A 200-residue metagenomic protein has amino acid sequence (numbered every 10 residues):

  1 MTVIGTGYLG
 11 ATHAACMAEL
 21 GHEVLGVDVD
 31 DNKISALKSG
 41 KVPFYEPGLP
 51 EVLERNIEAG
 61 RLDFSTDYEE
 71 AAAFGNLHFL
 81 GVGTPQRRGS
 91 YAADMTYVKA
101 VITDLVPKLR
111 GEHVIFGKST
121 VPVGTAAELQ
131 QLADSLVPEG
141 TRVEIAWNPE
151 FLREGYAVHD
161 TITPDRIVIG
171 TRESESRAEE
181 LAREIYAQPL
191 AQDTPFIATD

Functional and structural regions predicted by a protein language model:
M1-K41: NAD(P)+-binding Rossmann beta1-loop-alpha1 motif at the extreme N-terminus of oxidoreductases
E23, V29-N76, T84-A92, A133-E139 (+1 more regions): Conserved N-terminal Rossmann-fold NAD(P) cofactor-binding segment
E70-A71, K108, D160-T161: Structural alpha-helical scaffold elements that stabilize or flank donor/cofactor-binding regions in carbohydrate
A73-F74, G111, P164: Alpha-helix C-terminal capping/helix-to-coil transition sites in glycosyltransferase folds
L80-V82, S119, T171-R172: Glycine-rich, N-terminal phosphate-binding loop of Rossmann-like dinucleotide-binding domains
Q86-E154: Rossmann-like NAD(P)(H) cofactor-binding subdomain of soluble oxidoreductases
Q131-N148, R153-D200: Internal alpha-helical scaffold of NAD(P)-dependent oxidoreductase catalytic cores
